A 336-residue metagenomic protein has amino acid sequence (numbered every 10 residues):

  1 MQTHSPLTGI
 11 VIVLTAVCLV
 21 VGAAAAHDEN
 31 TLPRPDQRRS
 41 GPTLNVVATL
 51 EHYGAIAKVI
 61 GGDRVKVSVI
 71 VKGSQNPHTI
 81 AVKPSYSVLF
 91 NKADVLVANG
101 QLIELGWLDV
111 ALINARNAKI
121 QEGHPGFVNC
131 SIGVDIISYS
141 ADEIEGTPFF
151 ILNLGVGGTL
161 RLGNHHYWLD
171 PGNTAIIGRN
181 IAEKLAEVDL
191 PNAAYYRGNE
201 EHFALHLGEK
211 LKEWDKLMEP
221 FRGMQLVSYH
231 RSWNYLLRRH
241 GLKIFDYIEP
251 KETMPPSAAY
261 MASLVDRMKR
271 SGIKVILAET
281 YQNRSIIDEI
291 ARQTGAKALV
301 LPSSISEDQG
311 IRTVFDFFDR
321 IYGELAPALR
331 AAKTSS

Functional and structural regions predicted by a protein language model:
Q2, L19, E29-T31: Generic N-terminal simple sequence motifs
Q2-I12: Bacterial N-terminal signal peptides that target proteins for export
I10-G22: Bacterial N-terminal signal peptides
A25-S336: Extracytoplasmic metal-acquisition and chelation regions
